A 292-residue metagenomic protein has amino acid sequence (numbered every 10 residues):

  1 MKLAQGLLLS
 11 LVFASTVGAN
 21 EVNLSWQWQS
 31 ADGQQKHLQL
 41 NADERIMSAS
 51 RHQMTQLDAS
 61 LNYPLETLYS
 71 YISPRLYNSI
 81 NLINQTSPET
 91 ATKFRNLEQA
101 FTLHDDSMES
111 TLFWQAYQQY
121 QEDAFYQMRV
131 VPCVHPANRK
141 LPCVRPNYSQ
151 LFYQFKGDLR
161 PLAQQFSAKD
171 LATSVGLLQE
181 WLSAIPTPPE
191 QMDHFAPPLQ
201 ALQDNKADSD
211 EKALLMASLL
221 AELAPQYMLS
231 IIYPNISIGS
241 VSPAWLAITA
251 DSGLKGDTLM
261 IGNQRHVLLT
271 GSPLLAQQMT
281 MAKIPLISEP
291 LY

Functional and structural regions predicted by a protein language model:
G6-S15: Bacterial N-terminal signal peptides
G18-Y292: A structural boundary/capping signal
